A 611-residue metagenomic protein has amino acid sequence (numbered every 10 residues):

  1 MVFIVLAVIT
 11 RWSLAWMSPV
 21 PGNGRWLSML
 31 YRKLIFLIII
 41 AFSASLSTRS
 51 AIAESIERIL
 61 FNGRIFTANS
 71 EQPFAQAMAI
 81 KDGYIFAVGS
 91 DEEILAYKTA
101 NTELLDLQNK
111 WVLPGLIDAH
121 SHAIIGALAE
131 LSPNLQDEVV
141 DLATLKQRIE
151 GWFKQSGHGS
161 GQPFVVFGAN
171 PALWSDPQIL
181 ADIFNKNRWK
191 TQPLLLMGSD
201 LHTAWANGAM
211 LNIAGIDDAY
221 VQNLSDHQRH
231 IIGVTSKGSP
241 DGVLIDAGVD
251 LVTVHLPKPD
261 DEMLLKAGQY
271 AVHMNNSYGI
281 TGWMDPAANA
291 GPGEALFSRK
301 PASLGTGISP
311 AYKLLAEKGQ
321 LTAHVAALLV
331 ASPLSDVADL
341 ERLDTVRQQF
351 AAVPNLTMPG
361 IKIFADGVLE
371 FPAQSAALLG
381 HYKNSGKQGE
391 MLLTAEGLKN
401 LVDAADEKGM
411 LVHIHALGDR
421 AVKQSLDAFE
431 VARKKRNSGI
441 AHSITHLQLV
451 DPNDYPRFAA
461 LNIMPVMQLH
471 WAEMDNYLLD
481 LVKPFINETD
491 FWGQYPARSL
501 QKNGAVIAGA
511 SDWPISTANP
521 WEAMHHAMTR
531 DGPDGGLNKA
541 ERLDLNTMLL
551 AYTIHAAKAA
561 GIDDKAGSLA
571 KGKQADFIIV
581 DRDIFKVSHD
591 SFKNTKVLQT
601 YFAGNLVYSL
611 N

Functional and structural regions predicted by a protein language model:
V20, G24-F36: Bacterial N-terminal signal peptides that target proteins for export
L37-S45: Bacterial N-terminal signal peptides
R49-I52: Sec/Tat signal peptide C-region and signal peptidase I cleavage site
E54-F61, F66, S70-D344, P359 (+6 more regions): Divalent metal-binding segments
R347-A352, A459: Acidic (Asp/Glu)-rich catalytic clusters
L356-L369, I463-E473: Non-cysteine beta-strand/loop elements that form the S-adenosyl-L-methionine
D403-H413, R420-H442, P452, P456 (+3 more regions): His/Asp/Glu-enriched, well-ordered alpha-helical/loop segment that forms or immediately abuts the divalent-metal
